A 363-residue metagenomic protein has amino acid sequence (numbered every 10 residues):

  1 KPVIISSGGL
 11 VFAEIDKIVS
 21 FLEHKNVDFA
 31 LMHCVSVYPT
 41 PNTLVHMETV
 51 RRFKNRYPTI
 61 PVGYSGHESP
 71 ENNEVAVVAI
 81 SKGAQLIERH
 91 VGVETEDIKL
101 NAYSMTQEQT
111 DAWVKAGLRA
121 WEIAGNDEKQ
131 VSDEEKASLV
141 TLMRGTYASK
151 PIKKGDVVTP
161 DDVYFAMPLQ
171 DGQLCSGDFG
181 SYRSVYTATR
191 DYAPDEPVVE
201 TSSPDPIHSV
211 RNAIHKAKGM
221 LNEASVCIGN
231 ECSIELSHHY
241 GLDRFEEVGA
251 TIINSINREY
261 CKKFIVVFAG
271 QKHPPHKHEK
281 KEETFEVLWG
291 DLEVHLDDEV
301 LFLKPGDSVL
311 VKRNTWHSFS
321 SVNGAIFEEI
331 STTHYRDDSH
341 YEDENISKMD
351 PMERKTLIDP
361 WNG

Functional and structural regions predicted by a protein language model:
K1-N212: Catalytic cores and adjacent flexible loops of soluble metabolic enzymes that perform enolate/carbanion chemistry on
L31, P206-C261, I346, M352-G363: A short, N-terminal "cap"/entry segment at the start of jelly-roll beta-barrel domains of the cupin/DSBH fold
E246-G249, K263-K280: Conserved short histidine dyad/triad with adjacent acidic residue
F268-A269, E279-H295: Glycine- and acidic-residue-biased ligand/ion/polar-headgroup-sensing regions
K272-P274, D307-S318, Y335-R336: Histidine-centered metal-chelating micro-motifs
T284, D297-W316: Short acidic-glycine-tyrosine-enriched beta hairpin
S320-G363: Double-stranded beta-helix
